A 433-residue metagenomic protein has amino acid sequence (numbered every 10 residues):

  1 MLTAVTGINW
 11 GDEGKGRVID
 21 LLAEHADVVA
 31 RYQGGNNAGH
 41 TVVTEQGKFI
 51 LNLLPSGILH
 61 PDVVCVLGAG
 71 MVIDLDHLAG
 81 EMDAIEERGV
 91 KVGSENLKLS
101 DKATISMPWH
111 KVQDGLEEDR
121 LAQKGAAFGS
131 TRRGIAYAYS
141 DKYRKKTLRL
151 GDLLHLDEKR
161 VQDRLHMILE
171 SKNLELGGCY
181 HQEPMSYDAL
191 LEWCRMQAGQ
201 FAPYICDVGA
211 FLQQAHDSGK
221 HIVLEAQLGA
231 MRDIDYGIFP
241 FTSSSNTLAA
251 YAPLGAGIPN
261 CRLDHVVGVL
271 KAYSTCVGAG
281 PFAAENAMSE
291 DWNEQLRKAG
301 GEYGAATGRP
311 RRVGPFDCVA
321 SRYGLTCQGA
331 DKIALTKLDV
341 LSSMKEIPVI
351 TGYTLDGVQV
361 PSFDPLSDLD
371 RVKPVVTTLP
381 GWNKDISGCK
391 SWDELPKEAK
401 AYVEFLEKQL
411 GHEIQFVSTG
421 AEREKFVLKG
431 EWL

Functional and structural regions predicted by a protein language model:
M1-L433: Non-transmembrane, aqueous-exposed alpha-helical and coiled segments at domain scale
